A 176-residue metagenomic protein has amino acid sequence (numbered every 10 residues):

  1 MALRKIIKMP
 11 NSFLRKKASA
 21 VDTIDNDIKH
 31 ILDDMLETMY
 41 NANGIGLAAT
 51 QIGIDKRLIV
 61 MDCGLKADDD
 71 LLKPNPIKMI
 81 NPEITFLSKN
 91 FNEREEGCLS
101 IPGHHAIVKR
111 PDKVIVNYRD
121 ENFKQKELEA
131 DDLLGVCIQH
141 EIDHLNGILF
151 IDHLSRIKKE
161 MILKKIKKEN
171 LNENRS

Functional and structural regions predicted by a protein language model:
M1-S176: Positively charged
